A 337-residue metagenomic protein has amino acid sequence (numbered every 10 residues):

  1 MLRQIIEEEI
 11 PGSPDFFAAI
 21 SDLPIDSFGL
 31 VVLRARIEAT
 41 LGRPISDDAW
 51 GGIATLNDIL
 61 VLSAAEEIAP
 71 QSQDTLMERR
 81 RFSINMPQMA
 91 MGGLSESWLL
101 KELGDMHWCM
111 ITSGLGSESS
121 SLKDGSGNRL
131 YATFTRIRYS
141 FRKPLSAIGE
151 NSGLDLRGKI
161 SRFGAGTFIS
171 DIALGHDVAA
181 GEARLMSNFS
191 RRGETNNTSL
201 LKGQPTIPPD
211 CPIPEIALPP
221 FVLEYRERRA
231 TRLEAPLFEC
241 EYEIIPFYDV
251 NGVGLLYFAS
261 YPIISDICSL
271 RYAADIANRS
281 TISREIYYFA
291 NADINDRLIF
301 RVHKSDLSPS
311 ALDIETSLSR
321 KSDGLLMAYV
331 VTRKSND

Functional and structural regions predicted by a protein language model:
M1-P70: Phosphopantetheine-dependent thiolation modules in NRPS/PKS and related acyl-activating systems
Q4-P14, M77-M89, V330-V331: Short, Lys/Arg-rich amphipathic segments at extreme N-termini
I20, K143, Y287-F289: A structural connector/turn signal
L23, D48-G51, S146, Y248 (+2 more regions): Residue "hotspots" at secondary-structure boundaries inside conserved domains
I68-G153, S265, S269, A273 (+1 more regions): Hydrophobic, proline/glycine-rich low-complexity stretches
P70-T75, K143-Y225, A292-I294, K304-D337: HotDog/MaoC-like acyl-thioester-processing domains
M77-L99, L103, L218-I267: A contiguous, surface-exposed recognition patch within enzymatic or periplasmic domains that forms
R232-S317, K321-A328: Acidic/His-leaning functional-site neighborhoods
